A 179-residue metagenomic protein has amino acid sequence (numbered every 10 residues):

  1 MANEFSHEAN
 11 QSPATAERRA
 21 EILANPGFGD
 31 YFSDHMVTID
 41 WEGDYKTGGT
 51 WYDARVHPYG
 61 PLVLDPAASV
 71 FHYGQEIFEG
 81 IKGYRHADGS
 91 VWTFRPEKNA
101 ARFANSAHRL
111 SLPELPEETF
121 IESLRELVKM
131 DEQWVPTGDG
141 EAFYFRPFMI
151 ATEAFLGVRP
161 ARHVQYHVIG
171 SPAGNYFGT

Functional and structural regions predicted by a protein language model:
M1-T179: Conserved alpha/beta cores of soluble small-molecule-handling proteins
